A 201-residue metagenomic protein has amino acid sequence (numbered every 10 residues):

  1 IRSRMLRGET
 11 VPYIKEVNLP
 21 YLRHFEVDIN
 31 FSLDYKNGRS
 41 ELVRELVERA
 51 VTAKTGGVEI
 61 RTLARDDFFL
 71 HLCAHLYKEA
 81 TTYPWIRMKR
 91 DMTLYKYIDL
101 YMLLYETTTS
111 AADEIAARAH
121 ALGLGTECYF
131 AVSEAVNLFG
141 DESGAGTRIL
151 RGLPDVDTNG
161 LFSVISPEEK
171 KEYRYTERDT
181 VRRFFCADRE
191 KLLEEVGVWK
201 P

Functional and structural regions predicted by a protein language model:
R2-P201: Conserved NTP-donor binding/palm subdomain of two-metal-ion nucleotidyltransferases/polymerases, i.e., the charged
